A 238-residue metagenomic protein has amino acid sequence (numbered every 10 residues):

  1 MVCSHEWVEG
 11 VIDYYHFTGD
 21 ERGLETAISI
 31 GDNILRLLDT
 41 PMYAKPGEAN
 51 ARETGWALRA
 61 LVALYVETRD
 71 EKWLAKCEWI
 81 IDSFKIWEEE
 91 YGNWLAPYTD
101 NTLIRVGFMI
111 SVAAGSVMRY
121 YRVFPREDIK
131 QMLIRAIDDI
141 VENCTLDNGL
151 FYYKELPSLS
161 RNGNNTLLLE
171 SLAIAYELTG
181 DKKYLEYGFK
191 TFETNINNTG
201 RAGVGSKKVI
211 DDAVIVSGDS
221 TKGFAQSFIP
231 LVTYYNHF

Functional and structural regions predicted by a protein language model:
M1-F238: Glycan-recognition and catalytic cores of secretory/periplasmic carbohydrate-active enzymes
